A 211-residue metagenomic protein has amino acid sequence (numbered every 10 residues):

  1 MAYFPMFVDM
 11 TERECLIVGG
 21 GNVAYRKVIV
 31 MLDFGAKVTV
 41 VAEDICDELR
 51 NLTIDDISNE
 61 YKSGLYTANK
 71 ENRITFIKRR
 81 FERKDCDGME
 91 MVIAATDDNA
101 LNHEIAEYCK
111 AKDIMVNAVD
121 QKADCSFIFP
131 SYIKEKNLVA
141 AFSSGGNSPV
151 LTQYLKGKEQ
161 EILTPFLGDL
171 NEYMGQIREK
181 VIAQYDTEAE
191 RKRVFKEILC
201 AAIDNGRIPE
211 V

Functional and structural regions predicted by a protein language model:
M1-L52: Hydrophobic, well-ordered beta-alpha structural blocks that scaffold small-molecule cofactor pockets
E12, D87-M89, E135: Alpha-helix C-terminal capping/helix-to-coil transition sites in glycosyltransferase folds
N22-V23, A100, G146: Residue-level detector of alpha-helix initiation sites
I45-N72: N-terminal beta-loop-helix "entrance" segment that forms/cooperates in small-molecule cofactor or anionic ligand
K62, N69-D87: Glycine-rich, highly charged phosphate/nucleotide-binding loops
M91-T96, N102-F129: ADP-ribose/adenylate-binding Rossmann-like module
A118-L167: E1/E1-like adenylate-forming module used to activate ubiquitin-like modifiers and sulfur-carrier proteins
G146-V211: An accessory alpha-helical subdomain
